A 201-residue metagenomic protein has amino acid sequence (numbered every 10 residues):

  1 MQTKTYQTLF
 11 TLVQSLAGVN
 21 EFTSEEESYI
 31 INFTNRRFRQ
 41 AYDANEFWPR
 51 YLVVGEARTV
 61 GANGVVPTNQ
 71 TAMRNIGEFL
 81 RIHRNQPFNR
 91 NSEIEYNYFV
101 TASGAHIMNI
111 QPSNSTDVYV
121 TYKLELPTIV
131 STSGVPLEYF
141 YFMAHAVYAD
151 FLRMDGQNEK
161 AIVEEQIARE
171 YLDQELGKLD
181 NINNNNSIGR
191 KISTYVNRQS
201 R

Functional and structural regions predicted by a protein language model:
M1-R201: Glycine-enriched, solvent-exposed interface loops adjoining structured elements
